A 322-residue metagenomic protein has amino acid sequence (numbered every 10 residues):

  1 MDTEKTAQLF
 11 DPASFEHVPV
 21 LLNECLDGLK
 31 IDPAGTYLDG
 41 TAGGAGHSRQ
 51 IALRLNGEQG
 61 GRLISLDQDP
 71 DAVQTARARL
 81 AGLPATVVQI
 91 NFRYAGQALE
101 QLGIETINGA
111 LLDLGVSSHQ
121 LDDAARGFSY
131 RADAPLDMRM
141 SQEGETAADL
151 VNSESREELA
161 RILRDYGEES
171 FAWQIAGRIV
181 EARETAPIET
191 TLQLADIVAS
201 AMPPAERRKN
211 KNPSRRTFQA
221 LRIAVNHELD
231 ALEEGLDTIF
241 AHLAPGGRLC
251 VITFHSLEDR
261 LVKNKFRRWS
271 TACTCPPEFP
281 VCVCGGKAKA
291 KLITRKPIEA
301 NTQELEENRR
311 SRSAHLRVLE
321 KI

Functional and structural regions predicted by a protein language model:
M1-I322: S-adenosyl-L-methionine-dependent methyltransferase catalytic core, i.e., the SAM/SAH-binding region
